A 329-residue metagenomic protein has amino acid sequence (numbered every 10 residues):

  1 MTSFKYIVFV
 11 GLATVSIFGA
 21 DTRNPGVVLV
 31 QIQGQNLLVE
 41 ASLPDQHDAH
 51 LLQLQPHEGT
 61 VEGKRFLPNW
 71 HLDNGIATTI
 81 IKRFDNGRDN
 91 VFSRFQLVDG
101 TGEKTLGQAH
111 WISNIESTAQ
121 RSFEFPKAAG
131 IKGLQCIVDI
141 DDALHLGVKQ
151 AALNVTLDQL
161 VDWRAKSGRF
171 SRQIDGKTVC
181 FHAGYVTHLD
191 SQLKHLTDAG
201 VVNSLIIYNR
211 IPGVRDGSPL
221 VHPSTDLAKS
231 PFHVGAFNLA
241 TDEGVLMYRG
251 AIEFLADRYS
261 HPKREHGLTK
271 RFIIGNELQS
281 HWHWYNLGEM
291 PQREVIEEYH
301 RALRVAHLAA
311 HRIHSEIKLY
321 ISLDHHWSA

Functional and structural regions predicted by a protein language model:
T2-V10: Sec-dependent signal peptide recognition, specifically the positively charged N-region followed immediately by
F9, K64-P68, H281: Short amphipathic alpha-helical "recognition" segments used for binding
V10-F18: Hydrophobic h-region of N-terminal signal peptides that target proteins for export in Gram-negative bacteria
I17-D139: Mature N-terminal, pre-catalytic/accessory segment of carbohydrate-active enzymes
Q33, T187-H188, V305: Short, conserved clusters of charged catalytic residues that mark active-site and nucleotide-handling motifs
L38, E103-S260, R264, R271-I273 (+1 more regions): N-terminal substrate-binding region of glycoside hydrolase catalytic domains
T156, E277, D324, S328: Cell-envelope and extracellular/periplasmic
Y248-A251, A256, L268, E294-A329: Noncatalytic carbohydrate-binding groove/subsite architecture in carbohydrate-active enzymes
